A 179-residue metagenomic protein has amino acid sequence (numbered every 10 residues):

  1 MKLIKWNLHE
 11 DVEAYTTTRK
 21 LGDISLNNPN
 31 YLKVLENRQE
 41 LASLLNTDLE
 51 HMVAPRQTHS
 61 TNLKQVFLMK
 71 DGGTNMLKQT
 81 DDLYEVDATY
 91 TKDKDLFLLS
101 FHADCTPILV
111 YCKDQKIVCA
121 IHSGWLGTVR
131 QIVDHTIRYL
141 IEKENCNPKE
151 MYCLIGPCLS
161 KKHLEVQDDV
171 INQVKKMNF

Functional and structural regions predicted by a protein language model:
M1-F179: Active-site microenvironment for binding and transforming phosphate-containing groups
